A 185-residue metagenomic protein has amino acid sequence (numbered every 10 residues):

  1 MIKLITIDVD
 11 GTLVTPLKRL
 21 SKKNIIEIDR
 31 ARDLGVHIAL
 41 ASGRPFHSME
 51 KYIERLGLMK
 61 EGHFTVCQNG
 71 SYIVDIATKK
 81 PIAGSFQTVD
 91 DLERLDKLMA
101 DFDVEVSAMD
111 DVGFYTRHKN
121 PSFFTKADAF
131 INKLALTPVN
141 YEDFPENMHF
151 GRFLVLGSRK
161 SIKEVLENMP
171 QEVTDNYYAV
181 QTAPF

Functional and structural regions predicted by a protein language model:
M1-I2, D33: Short, Lys/Arg-enriched, disordered terminal segments
K3-K18, L40: Asp-based phosphoryl-transfer active-site loop
V9-D10, N69-G70, I76, T182-A183: Fold-independent oxyanion-binding glycine-rich loops and adjacent beta-strand/coil segments at enzyme active sites
R19, H47-S48, K160-S161: Short alpha-helical
K22-F123: Active-site phosphate-binding/coordination module
L98, F102-F185: Conserved acidic, metal-coordinating active-site core of Asp-based, Mg2+-dependent phosphoryl-transfer enzymes
